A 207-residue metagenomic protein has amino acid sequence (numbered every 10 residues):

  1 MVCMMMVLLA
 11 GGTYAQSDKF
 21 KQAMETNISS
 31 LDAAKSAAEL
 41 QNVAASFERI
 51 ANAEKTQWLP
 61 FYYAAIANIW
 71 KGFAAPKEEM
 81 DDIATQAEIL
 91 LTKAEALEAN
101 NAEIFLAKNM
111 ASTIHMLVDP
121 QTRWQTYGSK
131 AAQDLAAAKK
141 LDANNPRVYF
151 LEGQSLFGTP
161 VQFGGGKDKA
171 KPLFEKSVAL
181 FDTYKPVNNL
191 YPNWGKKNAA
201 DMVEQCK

Functional and structural regions predicted by a protein language model:
M1-F20: Bacterial Sec-dependent N-terminal signal peptides
S17-S30, A53-A75, N100-D119, N144-T159 (+1 more regions): Amphipathic alpha-helical repeat scaffolds of TPR domains
D32-S46, E79-L90, W124-A132, K171-K176: Helix-turn-helix repeat elements of alpha-solenoid scaffolds
I50, A94, A137-A138, S177: Canonical positions in the second alpha-helix
D81-Q133: Hydrophobic, well-structured mid-protein blocks that either form specific transmembrane helices
R123-R147, Q154-G165: Outer-membrane beta-barrel transmembrane domain signature
G165-P172, K176-K207: Terminal, low-structured helical/coil segments at or just beyond the last alpha-helical repeat
